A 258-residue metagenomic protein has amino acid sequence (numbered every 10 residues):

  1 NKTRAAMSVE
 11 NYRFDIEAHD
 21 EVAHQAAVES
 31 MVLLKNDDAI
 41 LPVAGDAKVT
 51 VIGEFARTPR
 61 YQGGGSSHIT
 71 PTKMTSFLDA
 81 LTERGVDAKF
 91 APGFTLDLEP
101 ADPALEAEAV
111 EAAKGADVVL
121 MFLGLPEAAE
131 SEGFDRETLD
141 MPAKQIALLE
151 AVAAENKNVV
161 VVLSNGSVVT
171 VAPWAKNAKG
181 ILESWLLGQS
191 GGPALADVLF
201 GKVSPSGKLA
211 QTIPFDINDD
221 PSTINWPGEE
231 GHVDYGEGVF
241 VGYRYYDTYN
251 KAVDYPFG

Functional and structural regions predicted by a protein language model:
T3: Short, surface-exposed polybasic-aromatic patches that bind anionic ligands, especially phosphate groups
M7-E17, E21-G258: C-terminal non-catalytic regions of proteins with extracellular/luminal or membrane-system context
